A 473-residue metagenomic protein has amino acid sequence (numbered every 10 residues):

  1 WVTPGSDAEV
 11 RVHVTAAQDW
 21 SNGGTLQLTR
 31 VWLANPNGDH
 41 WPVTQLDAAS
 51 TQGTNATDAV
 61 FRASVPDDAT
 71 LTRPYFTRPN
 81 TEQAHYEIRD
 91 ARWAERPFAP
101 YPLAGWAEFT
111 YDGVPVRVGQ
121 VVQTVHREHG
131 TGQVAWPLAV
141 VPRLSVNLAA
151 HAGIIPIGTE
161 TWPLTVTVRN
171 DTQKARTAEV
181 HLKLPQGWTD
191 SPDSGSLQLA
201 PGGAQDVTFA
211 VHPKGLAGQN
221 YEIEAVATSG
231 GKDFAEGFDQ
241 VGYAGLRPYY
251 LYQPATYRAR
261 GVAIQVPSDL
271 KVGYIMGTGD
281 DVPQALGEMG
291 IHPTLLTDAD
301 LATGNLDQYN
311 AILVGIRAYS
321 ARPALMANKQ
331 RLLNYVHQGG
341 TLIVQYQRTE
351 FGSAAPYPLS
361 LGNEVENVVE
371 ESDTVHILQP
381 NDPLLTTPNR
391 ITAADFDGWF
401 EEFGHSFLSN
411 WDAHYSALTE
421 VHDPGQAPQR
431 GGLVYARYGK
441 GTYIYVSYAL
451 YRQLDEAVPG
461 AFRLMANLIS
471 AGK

Functional and structural regions predicted by a protein language model:
V2-A16, I155-T165: Contiguous beta-strand segments within globular domains
V14-S21, V168-T172: Asparagine-centered strand-capping/turn motif at beta-strand->loop junctions
N35-T51, L184-S194: Short beta-strand and strand-turn-strand segments in soluble, beta-rich domains
A49-T57, S196-Q205: Short proline/glycine- and polar residue-rich coil/turn motifs
T57-Y101, Q205-L216, Y221: Short, hydrophobic beta-strand segments
P102-G105, Y111-R117, V121, V134-T167 (+7 more regions): Extracellular ligand-binding/catalytic regions of CAZymes and related secreted enzymes and adhesion modules
D233-G315, Y346-R348, V368, R452 (+1 more regions): Aromatic-Pro/Gly-enriched surface loop or interdomain linker that acts as a lid/target-recognition segment
R317-D397, V446: A glycine-rich, often tryptophan-bearing local segment used as a flexible ligand/cofactor-contacting loop or short
